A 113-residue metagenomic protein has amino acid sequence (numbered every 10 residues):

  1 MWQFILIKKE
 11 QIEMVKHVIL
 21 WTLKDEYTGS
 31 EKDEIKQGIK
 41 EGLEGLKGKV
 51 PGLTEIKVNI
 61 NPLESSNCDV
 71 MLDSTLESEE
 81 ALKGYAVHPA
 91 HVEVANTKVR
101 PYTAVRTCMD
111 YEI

Functional and structural regions predicted by a protein language model:
Q3-D69, E77-G84, Y111-I113: Short S/T/G/P-rich N-terminal loop/turn motif that feeds into the first structured element of a domain
K16-H17, K32, H91, K98 (+1 more regions): Basic side chains
L53, P89-A90, V105-M109: Short, intrinsically disordered/low-complexity patches at protein termini and at juxtamembrane boundaries
E79-Y102: C-terminal structural segments of small proteins and small subunits
T97-I113: Charge-dense polyanion-binding interfaces
